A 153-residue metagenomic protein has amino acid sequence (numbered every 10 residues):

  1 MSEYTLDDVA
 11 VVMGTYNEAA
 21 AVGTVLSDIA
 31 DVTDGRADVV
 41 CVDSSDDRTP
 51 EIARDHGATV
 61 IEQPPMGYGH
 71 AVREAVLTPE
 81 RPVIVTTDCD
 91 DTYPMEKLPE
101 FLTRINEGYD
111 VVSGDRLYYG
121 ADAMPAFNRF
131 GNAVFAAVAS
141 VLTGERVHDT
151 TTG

Functional and structural regions predicted by a protein language model:
M1-D7: Haloarchaeal acidic low-complexity proteome signature biased toward cell-envelope/secretome components but also
D8-A10, D38: Cell-envelope/extracellular polymer assembly enzymes that use nucleotide-activated donors
N17-D31: Short, well-formed alpha-helical segments that are part of the catalytic scaffolds of diverse glycosyltransferases
E18-A21, S45, Y68, P94: Donor nucleotide-sugar binding loop of glycosyltransferases
D43-P50: A conserved acidic beta->alpha catalytic loop
Q63-L77, M95-G153: Acceptor/aglycone-binding surface of glycosyltransferases and processive sugar-polymer synthases
I84: Short aromatic/hydrophobic "clamp" motif used to bind/position activated sugar donors
D88-Y93: The conserved acidic donor/metal-binding loop of glycosyltransferases
